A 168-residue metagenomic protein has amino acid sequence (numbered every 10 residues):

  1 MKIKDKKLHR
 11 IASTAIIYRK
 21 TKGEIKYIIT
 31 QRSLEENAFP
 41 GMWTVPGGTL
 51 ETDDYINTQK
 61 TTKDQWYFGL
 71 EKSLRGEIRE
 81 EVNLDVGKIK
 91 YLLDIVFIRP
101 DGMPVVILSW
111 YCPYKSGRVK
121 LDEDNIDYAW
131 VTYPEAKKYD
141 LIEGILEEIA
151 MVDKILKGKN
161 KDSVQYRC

Functional and structural regions predicted by a protein language model:
M1-G23, E35: Acidic, metal-coordinating catalytic segment for phosphate/diphosphate chemistry, firing primarily on the Nudix
H9, W66, L70, P104-V106: Residue-level preference for beta-strand/loop junctions
A12-S13, G69-L70, I126: Short loop/turn microsegments at loop-to-beta-strand junctions
I17-R19, Q31, S109-P113, T132: Short, well-ordered beta-strand micro-motif
E24-G76: Conserved Nudix-box catalytic region and its N-terminal flanking loop in Nudix hydrolases and closely related
G41-W43, G48-D53, S109, L121-C168: Nudix hydrolase/Nudix homology domain
E77, E81-D85: Short alpha-helical functional segments enriched in proximate histidine and acidic residues
D85-K88, L93-R118: Active-site-adjacent beta-strand/loop module that shapes the phosphate/pyrophosphate-binding cleft
